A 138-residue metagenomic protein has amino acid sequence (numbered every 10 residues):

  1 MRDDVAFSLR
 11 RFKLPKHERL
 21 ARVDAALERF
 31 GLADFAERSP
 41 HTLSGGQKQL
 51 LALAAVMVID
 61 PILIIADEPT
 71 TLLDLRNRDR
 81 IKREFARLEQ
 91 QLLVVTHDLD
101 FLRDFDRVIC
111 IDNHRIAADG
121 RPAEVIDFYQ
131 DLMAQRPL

Functional and structural regions predicted by a protein language model:
R2-R10, L20, D24: Short helical segment in ABC ATPase nucleotide-binding domains corresponding to the A-loop/adjacent helical element
H17-F35: Conserved ABC ATPase "signature" region
S39-L43, Q47: Conserved ABC ATPase signature
L53: Hydrophobic anchor residue at the start of the ABC signature
D60: Conserved catalytic motifs of ABC-family nucleotide-binding domains
I64-D67: Catalytic Walker B motif of ABC-type/P-loop ATPase nucleotide-binding domains
R115-P137: Conserved beta-strand-loop-alpha-helix hinge in the C-terminal portion of ABC ATPase nucleotide-binding domains
